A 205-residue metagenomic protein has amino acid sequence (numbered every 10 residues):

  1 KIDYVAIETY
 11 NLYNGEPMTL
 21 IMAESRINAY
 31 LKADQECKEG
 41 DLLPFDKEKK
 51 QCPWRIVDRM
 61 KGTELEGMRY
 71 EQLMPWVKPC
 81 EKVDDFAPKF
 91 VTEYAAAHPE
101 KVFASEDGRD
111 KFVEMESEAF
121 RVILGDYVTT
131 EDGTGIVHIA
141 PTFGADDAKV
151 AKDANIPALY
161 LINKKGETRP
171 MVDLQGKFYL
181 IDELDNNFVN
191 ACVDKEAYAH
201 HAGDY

Functional and structural regions predicted by a protein language model:
K1-Y205: Non-cofactor substrate-recognition interfaces
